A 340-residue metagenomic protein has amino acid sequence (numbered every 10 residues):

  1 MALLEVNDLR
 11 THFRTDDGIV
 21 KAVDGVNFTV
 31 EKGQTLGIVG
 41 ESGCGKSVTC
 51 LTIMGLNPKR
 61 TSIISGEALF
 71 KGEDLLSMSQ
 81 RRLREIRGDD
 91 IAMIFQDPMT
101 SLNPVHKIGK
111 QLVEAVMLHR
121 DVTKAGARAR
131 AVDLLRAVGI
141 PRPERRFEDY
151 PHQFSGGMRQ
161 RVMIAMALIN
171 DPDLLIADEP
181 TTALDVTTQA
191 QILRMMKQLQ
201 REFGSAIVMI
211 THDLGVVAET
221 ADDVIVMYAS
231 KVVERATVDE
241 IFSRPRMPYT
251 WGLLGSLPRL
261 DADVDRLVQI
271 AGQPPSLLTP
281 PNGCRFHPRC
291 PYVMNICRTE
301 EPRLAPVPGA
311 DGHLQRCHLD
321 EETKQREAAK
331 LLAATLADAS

Functional and structural regions predicted by a protein language model:
L3, H12-G25, L56-T61, S79-R82 (+3 more regions): A short, flexible loop at the N-terminus of ABC-type nucleotide-binding domains that lies
E41, G55, D171-P172, I176-P180 (+1 more regions): P-loop NTP-binding/switch modules centered on Walker-like glycine-rich loops
R60, P141-R145, R235-S340: Short catalytic/signature loops enriched in Gly
S62-D74: Conserved ABC transporter NBD signature motif
E73-D74, A125-R145, Q198, L254: Conserved ABC ATPase "signature" region
L75-A92, L118, E240-P245, P275-P281: ABC ATPase NBD coupling module
D149-F154, M158: Conserved ABC ATPase signature
